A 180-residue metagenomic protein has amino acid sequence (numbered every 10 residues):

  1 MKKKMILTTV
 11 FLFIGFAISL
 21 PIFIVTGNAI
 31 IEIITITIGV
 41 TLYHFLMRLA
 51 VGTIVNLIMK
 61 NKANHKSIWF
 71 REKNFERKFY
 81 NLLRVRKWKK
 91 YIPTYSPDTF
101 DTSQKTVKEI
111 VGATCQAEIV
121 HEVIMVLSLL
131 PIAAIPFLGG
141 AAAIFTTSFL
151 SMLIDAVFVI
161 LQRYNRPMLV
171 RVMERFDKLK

Functional and structural regions predicted by a protein language model:
M1-T37, E109, I160-M173, K180: Cytosolic-side membrane-entry/anchor segment at the start of a transmembrane helix
L12-I18, I38, L42, W88 (+2 more regions): Hydrophobic alpha-helical transmembrane segments of multi-pass integral membrane proteins
V25-I30, I135-A143: Transmembrane helix interruption/hinge and helix-loop junction motifs
T26-K78, D155-V159: Hydrophobic alpha-helical membrane-embedded segments
E32-T41, P131, A143-M152: Hydrophobic core segments of alpha-helical transmembrane domains in multi-pass membrane proteins
T53-I110, P167, R171, R175-K180: Membrane-proximal soluble regions of multi-pass membrane proteins
E109-G139: Transmembrane alpha-helical segments and their cytosolic interface motifs in multi-pass membrane proteins
L138-K180: Hydrophobic secondary-structure block in the mid-to-C-terminal portion of proteins
